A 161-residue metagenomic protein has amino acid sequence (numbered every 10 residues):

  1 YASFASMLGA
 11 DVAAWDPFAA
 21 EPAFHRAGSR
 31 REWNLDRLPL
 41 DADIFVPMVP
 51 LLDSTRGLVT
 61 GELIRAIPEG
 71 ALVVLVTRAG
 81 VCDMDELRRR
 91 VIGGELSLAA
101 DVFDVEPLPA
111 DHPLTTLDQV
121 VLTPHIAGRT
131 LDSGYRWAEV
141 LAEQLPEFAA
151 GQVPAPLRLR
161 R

Functional and structural regions predicted by a protein language model:
Y1-D11: NAD(P)+-binding Rossmann beta1-loop-alpha1 motif at the extreme N-terminus of oxidoreductases
A2, A27, R65, L122-P124: Short glycine/proline- and charge-enriched loop/turn segments that cap or connect secondary-structure elements
L8, D16-P17: Short helix-loop-beta junction
V12, R31-E32, V120-L122: Conserved beta-strand scaffold positions in the cores of enzyme catalytic domains, especially in NTP/NDP-utilizing
A13, A20-E21, G151: Structural/interface elements that position substrates and couple domains in central-metabolism enzymes
P17-P113: Rossmann-like adenosine-cofactor binding region
G70, T77-R161: Rossmann-like dinucleotide-binding domain for NAD(H)/NADP(H)
